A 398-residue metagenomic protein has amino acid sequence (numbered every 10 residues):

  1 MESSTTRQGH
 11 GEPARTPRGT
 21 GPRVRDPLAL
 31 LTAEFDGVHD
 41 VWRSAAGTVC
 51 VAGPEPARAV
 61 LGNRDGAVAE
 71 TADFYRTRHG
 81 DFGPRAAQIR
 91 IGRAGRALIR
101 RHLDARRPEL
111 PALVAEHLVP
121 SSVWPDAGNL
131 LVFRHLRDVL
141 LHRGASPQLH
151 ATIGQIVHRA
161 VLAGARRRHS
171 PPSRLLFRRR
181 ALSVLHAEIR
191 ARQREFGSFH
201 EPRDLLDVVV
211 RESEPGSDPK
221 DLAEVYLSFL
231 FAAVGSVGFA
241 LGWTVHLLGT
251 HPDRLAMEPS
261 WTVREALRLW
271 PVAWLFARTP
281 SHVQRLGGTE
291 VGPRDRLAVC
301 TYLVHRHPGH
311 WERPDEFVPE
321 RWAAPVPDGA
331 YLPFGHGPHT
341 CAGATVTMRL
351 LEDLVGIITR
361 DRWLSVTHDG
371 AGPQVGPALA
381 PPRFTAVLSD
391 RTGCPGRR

Functional and structural regions predicted by a protein language model:
S4-P27, G47, P54-A191, T392-R398: Cytochrome P450 catalytic-domain helical core, especially the substrate-recognition surface and oxygen-activation
P17-F35, A256-T289: Conserved cytochrome P450 K-helix E-x-x-R motif and the immediately C-terminal K′/meander segment
D65, C300-P325: Conserved cytochrome P450 K-helix/beta-meander segment immediately N-terminal to the heme-binding cysteine loop
L136, L205-A266, L351: Central I-helix of cytochrome P450 enzymes
V346-L379: Cytochrome P450 heme-binding "Cys pocket" and the immediately downstream C-terminal segment
